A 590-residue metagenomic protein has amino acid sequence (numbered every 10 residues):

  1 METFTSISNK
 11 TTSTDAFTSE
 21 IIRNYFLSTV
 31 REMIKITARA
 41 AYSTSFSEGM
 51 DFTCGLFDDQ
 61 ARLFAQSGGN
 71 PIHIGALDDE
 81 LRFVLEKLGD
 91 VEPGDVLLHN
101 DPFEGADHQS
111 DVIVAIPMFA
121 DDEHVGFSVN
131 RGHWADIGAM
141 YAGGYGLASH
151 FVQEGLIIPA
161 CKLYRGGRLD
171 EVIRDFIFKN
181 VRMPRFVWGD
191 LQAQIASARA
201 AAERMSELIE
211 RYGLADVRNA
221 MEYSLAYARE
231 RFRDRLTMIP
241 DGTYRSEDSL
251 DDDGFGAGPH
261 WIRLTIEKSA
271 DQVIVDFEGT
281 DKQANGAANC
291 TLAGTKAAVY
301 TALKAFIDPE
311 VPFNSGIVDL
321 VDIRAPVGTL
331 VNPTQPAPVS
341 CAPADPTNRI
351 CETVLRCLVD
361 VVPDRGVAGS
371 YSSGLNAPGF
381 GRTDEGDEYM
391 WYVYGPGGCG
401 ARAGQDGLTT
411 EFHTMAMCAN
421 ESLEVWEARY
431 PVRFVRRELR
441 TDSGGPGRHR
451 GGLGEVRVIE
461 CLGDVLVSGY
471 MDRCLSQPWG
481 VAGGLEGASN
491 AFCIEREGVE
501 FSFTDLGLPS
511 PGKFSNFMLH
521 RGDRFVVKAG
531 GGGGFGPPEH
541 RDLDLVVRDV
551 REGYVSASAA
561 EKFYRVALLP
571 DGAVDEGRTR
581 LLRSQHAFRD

Functional and structural regions predicted by a protein language model:
E2-P93, D101-D590: Glycine/proline-enriched, intrinsically flexible loops and inter-domain linkers
V96: Glycine-rich phosphate-binding loop of nucleotide-binding enzymes
